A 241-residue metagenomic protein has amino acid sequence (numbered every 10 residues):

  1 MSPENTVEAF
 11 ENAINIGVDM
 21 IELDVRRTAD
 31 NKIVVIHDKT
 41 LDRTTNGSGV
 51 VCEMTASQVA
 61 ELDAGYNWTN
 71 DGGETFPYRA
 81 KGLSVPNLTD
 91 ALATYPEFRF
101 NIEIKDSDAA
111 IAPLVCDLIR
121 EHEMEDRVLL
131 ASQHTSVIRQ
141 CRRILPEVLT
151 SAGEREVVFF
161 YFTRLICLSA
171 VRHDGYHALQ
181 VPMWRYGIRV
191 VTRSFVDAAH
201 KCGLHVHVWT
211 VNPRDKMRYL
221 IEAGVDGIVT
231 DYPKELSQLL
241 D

Functional and structural regions predicted by a protein language model:
M1-N5, E74-G82, S151-F159, R185: Active-site mouth loops of central-metabolism enzymes
P3-T6, S132, E154-E156, V208-R214: Glycine-rich beta-to-alpha transition loops that act as phosphate-gripper elements at the mouths of alpha/beta enzyme
A9-R27, R172-D174: Catalytic domains of carbohydrate-active enzymes, especially glycoside hydrolases
N31, V115, I138-C141, L220 (+1 more regions): Hydrophobic packing residues within well-ordered alpha-helices of enzyme cores
H37-E147, R172-C202: Metal-dependent phosphodiesterase/phospholipase catalytic core, i.e., the His/Asp/Glu-rich active-site region
T40, N46-S48, G153-F160, W184 (+1 more regions): Short, acidic/turn-prone active-site loops that include or flank metal/cofactor- and phosphate-binding residues
A80, Y161-D241: C-terminal active-site rim and adjoining tail of enzyme catalytic domains
R127-L129, E147-V157, D226-D231: Short hydrophobic/aromatic-enriched beta-strand-loop microsegments
